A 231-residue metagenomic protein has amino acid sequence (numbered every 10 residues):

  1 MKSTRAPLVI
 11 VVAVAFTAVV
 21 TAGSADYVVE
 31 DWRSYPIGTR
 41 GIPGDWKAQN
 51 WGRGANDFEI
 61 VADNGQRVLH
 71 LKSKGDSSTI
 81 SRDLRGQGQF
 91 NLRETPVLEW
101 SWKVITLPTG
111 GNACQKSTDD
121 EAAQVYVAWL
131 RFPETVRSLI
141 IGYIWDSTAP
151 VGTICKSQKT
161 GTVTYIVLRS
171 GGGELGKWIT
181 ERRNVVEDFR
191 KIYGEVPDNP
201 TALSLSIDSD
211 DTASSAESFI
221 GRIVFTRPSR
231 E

Functional and structural regions predicted by a protein language model:
G23-N50: Extracellular carbohydrate-recognition regions
W32, L203, R222-F225: Extracellular beta-strand elements of beta-rich domains used for carbohydrate recognition/degradation or cell-matrix
N56-T79: Short carbohydrate-recognition loop motifs
L71-R93, P108-G110, T162-L168: Secreted extracellular polysaccharide-interacting domains
L84-L98, G172-L175, P197: Extracellular/lumenal carbohydrate-interaction signature centered on repeated Trp-anchored short motifs
S101-L107, L130-F132, V186, D208: Solvent-exposed strand-to-loop "edge" motifs in beta-rich extracellular domains
T118-V163: Extracellular/luminal beta-rich ligand-recognition and adhesion surfaces characterized by aromatic-Gly/Pro-enriched
D120-V125, G161-G171, L175-S214: Extracellular beta-strand ligand-recognition surfaces/modules
